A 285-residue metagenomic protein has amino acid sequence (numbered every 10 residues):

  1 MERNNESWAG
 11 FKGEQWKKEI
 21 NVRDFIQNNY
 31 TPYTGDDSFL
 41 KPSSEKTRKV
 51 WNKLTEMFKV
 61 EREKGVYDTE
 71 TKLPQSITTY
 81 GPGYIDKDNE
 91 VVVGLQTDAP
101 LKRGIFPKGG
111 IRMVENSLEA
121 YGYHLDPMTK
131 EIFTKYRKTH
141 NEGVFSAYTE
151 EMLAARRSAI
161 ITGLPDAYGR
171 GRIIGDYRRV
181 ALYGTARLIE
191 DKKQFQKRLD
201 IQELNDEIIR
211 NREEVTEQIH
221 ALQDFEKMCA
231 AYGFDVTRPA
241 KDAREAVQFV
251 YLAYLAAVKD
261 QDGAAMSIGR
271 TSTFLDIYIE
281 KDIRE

Functional and structural regions predicted by a protein language model:
E2-E285: Catalytic cofactor-binding cores of redox enzymes
